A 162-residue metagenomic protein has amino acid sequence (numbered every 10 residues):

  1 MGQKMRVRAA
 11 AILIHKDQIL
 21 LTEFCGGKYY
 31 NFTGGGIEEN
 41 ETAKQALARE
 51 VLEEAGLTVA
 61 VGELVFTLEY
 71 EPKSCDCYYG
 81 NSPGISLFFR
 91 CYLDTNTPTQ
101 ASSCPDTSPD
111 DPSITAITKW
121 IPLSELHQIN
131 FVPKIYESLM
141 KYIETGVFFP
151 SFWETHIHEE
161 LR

Functional and structural regions predicted by a protein language model:
M1-F32, V59, L93: N-terminal strand-loop-strand
V7-A9, G36, E154, H158: Extended alpha-helical regions
Q18-I19, G56, F131, V147-F148: Generic structural signal for secondary-structure transition and capping sites
T22, T99-S103, S151-F152: Short, hydrophobic secondary-structure boundary micro-motifs
Y29, E69-E71: Generic structural signal for helix capping and beta-alpha/helix-loop junctions
I37-A60, E71-F131, R162: Unchanged
V65-F66: Local beta-strand/beta-hairpin segments that build beta-sheet-rich folds
P133-R162: Charged phosphate-binding loop/patch that engages nucleotide di/tri-phosphates or the phosphate backbone of nucleic
